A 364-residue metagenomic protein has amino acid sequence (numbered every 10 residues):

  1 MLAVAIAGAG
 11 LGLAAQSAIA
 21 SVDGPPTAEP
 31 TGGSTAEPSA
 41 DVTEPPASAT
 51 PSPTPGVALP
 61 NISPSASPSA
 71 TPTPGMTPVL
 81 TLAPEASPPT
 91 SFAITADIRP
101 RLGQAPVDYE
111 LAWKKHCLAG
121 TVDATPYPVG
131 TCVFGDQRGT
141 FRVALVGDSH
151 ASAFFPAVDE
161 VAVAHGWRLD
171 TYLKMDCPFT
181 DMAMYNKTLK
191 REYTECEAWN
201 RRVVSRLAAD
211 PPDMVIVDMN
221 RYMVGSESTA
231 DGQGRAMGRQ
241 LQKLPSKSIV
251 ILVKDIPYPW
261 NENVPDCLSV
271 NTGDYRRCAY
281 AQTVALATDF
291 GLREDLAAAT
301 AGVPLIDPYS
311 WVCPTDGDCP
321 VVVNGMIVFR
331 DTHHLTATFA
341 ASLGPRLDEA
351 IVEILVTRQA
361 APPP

Functional and structural regions predicted by a protein language model:
M1-P364: Extracellular/periplasmic envelope-modification machinery, especially enzymes that add or remove acyl/ester groups on
